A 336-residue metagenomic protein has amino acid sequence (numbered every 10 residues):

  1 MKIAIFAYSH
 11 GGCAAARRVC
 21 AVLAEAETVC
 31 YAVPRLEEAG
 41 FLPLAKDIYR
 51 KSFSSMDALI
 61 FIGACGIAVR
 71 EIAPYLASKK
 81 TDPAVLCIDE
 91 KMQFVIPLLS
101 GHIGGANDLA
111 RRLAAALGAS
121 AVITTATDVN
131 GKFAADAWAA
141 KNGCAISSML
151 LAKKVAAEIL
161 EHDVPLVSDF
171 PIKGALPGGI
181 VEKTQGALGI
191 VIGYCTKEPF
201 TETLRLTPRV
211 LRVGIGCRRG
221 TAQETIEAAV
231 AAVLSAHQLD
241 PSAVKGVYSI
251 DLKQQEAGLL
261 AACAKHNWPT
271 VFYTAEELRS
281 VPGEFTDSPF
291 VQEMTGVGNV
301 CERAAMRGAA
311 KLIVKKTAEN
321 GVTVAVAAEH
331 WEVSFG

Functional and structural regions predicted by a protein language model:
M1-I5: Extreme N-terminal starter segment of soluble prokaryotic enzymes
Y8-A24, P34-L36, L42-L44, K51-A58 (+3 more regions): Conserved mixed alpha/beta catalytic, RNA-binding, or beta-rich assembly cores of soluble enzyme, regulatory
E25-E27, D82, G118, N267-P269 (+1 more regions): A generic structural signal for alpha->beta connector loops
V29-Y31, V122, V271-Y273, I313: General small-molecule cofactor/ligand-binding pocket signal
A32, G40-I48, G105-D108, D287-S288 (+1 more regions): Secondary-structure junction/capping motif
I48, A73, A310-L312: Short secondary-structure capping/turn segments at boundaries of alpha-helices and beta-strands
I250-R303, A309-L312, A318-V322, G336: C-terminal non-catalytic interaction/assembly regions of soluble proteins
